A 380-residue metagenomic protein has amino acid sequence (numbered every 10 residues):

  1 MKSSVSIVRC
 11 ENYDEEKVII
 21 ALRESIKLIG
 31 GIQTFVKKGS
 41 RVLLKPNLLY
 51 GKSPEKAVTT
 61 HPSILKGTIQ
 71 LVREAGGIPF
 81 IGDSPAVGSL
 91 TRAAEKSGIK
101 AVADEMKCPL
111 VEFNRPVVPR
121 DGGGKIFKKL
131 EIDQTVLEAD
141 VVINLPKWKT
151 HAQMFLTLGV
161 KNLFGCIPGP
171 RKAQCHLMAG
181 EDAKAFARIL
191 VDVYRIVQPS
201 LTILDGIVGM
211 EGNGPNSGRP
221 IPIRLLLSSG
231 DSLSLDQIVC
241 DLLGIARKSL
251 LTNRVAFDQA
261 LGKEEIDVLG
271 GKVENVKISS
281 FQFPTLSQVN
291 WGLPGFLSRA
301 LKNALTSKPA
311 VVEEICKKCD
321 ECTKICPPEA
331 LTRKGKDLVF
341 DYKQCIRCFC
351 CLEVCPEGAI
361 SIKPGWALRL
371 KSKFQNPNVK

Functional and structural regions predicted by a protein language model:
M1-E313, K317, T323-D337, Y342 (+1 more regions): N-terminal and secondary-structure boundary signal
I346-R347: Extended, alpha-helix-rich binding/interface surfaces that flank or overlap catalytic cores and mediate recognition
N376: Helix-rich C-terminal "cap"/substrate-channel and partner-interaction subdomain that packs against the flavin-binding
